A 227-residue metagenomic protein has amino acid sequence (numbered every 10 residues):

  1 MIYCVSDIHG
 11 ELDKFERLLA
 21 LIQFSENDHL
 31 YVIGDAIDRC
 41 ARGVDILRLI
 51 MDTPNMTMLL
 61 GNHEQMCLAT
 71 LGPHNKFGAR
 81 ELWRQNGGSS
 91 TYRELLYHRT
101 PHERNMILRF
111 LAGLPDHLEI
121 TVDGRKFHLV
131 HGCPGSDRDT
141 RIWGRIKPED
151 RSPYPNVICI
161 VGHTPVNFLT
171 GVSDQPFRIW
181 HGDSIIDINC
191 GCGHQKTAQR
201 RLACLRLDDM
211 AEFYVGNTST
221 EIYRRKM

Functional and structural regions predicted by a protein language model:
M1-L47: N-terminal active-site segment of His-dependent metallophosphoesterases
C4, V32, M58-L59, H128 (+2 more regions): Residue-level marker for buried hydrophobic side chains located in beta-strands that build the well-ordered beta-sheet
D7, G34-D35, G61-N62, H163 (+1 more regions): Active-site glycine-centered loops adjacent to acidic/histidine catalytic or metal-binding residues that shape
H9-G10, D38, Q65, P134 (+2 more regions): Short, glycine/acidic-enriched loop or turn micro-motifs at the edges of active sites
S25-N27, T53-N55, R125, N156-V157: A general structural motif
C40-E119: Active-site neighborhood of divalent metal-dependent phosphoester bond hydrolases
W83-R200, D209-T220: Acidic, His/Gly-enriched loop-helix segments that form or flank divalent-metal centers in metallo-dependent hydrolases
